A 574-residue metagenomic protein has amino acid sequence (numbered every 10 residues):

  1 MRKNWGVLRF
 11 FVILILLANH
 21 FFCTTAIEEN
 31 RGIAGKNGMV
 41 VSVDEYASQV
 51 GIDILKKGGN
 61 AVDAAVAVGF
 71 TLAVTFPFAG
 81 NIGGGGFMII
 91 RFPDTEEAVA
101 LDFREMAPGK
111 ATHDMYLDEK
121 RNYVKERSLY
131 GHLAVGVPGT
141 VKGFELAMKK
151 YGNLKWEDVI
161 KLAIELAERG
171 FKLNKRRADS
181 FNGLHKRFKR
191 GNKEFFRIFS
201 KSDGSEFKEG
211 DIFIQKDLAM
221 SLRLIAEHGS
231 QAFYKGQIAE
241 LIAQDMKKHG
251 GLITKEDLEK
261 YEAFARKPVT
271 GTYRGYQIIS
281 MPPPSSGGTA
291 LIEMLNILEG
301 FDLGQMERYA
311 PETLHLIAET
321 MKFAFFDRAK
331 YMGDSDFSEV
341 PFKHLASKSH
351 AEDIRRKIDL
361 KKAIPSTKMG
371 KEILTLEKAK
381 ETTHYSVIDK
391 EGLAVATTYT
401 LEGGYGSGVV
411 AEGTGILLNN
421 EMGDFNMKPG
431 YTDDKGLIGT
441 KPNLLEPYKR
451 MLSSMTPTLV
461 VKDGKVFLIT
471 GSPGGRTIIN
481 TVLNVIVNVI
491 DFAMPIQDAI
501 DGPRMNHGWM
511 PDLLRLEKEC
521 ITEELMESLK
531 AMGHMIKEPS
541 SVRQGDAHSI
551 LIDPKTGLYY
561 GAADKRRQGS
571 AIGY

Functional and structural regions predicted by a protein language model:
M1-F11: Bacterial N-terminal signal peptides that target proteins for export
R9-H20: Bacterial N-terminal signal peptides
T25-Q49, D53, A61-V62, V66-G229 (+5 more regions): Noncatalytic scaffold domains of N-terminal-nucleophile
V74-A100, L252-T254, A394-K462, F492 (+1 more regions): Active-site rim segments in enzyme catalytic domains, especially the processed small/beta chain of N-terminal
A265, A379-T382, L452-M455: Short, small/polar residue-rich loop motifs at catalytic or cofactor-binding pockets
F301-L401, G413-T414, E421, P429-G430 (+2 more regions): Internal maturation/activation junctions in enzymes
Y448-K449, V482, D491-V542: Extended C-terminal subregions enriched in glycine
